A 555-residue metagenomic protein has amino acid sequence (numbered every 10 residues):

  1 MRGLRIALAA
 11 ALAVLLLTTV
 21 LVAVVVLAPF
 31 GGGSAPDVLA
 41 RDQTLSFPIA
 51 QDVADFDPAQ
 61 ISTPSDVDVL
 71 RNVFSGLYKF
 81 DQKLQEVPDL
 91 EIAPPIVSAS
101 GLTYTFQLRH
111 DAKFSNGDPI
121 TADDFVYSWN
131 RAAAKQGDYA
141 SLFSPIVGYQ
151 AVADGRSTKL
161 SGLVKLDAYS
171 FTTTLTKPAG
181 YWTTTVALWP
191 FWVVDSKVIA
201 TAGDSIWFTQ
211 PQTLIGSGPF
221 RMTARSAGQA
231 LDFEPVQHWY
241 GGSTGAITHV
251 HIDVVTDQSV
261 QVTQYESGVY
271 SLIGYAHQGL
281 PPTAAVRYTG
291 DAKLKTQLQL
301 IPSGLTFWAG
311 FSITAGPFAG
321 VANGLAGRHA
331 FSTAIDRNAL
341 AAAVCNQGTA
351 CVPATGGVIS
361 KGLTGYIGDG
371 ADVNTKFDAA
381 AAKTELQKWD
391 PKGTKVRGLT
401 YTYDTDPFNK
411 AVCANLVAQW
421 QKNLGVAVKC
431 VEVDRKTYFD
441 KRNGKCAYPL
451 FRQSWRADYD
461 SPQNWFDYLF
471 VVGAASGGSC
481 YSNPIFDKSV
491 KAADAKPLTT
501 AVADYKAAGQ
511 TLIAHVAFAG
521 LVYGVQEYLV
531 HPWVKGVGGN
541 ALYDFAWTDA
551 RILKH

Functional and structural regions predicted by a protein language model:
P48-S100, N130, T213-G216: N-terminal lobe/hinge region of extracytoplasmic solute-binding protein
Q107, D124-V126, A134, D138-V198: Surface-exposed binding/hinge segments that line and control ligand-binding clefts or catalytic entry sites
V164, H329, A341, V426-D440 (+3 more regions): Extracytoplasmic/peripheral linker and loop segments enriched in polar/acidic and small residues with frequent Thr/Pro
P178-G245, H249: Gly/Pro-rich hinge or "lid" segments in bacterial periplasmic/extracellular proteins
T183, A319-L363, A411-V412, L512-G520: Periplasmic-binding protein-like
T223-E234, H251-P317: Extracellular/periplasmic solute-recognition and catalytic clefts
F318, V352-W389, D406-A411: Structural transition elements
Y528-H555: Long beta-strand-rich cores associated with HINT superfamily self-processing modules
